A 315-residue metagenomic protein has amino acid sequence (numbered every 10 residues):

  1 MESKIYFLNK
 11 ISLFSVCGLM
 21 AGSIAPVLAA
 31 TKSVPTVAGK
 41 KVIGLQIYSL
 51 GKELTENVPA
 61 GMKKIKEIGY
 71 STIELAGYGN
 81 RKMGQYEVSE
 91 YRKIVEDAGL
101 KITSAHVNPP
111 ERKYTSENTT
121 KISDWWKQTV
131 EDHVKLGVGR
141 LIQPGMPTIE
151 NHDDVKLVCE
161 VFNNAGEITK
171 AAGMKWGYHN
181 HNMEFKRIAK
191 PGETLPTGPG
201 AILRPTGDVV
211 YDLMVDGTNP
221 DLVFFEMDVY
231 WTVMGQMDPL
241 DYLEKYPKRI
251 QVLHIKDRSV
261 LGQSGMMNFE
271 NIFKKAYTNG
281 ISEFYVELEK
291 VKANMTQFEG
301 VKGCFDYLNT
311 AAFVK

Functional and structural regions predicted by a protein language model:
E2-S3, L8-F14, A21, A25-G139 (+2 more regions): N-terminal pre-domain/capping segments
L28-G44, G51-K66, D208-M227, W231-K315: Histidine-acidic metal/acid-base catalytic patches
L50-E56, A76-E87, P109-S123, P147-K156 (+4 more regions): Acidic-and-aromatic substrate-binding clefts and catalytic sites of carbohydrate-active enzymes
E87-E96, T129-V134, N163-E167, L240-K245 (+1 more regions): Short amphipathic alpha-helices and their capping/turn segments at secondary-structure boundaries
E90-K93, K121-I122, C159-E160, T194-T197 (+4 more regions): Short, hinge-like loop/turn segments at secondary-structure boundaries
L100, V138-G139, M174, N279-E283: A short helix->loop->beta-strand "cap" motif at the edges of active sites that frequently abuts
T115-F224, F298: Active-site acidic/histidine proton-transfer and metal-coordination neighborhood in alpha/beta enzyme cores
